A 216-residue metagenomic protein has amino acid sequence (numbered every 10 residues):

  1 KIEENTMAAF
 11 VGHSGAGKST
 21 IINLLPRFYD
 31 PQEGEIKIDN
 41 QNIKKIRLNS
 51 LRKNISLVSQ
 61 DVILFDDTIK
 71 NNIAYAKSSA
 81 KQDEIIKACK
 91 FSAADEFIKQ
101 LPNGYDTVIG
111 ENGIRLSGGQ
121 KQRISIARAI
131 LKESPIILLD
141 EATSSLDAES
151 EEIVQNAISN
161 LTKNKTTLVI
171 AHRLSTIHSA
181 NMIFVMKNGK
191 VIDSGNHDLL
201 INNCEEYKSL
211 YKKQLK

Functional and structural regions predicted by a protein language model:
K1-K216: ABC-type nucleotide-binding domain
